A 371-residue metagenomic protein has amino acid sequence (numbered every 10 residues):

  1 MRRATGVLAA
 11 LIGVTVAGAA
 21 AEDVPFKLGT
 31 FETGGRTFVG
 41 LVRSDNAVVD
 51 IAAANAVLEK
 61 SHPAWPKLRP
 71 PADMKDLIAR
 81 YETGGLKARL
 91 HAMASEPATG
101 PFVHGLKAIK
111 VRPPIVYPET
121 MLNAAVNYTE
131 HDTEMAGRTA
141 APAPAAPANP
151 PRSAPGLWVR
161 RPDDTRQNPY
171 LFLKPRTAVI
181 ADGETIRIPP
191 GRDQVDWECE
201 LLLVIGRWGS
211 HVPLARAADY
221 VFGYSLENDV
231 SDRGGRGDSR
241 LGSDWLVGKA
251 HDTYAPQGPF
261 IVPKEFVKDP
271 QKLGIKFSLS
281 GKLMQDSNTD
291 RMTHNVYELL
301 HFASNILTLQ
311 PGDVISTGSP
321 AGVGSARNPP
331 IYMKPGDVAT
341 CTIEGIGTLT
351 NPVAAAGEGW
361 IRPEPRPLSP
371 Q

Functional and structural regions predicted by a protein language model:
M1-A4: Positively charged n-region of N-terminal signal peptides that target proteins for export
G6-T15: Bacterial N-terminal signal peptides
E22-K27, E32-F38, S44-V57, P259 (+1 more regions): Charged, cofactor-coupling segments
E22-T33, E59-L283, E298, L368-Q371: Active-site microenvironments in enzyme catalytic cores
N55, D290-R291: A generic structural motif
L201, I315-S316, A339: Generic structural signal for buried aliphatic residues
N295-M333: A conserved acidic, glycine/proline-rich C-terminal tail/linker
